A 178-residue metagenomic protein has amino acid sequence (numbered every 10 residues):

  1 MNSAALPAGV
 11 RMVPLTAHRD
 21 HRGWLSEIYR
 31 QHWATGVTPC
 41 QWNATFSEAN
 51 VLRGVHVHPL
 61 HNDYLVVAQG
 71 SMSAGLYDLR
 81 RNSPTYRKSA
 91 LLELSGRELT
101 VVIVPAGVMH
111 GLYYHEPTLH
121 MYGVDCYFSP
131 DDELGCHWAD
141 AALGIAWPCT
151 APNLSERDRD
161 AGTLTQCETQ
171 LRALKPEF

Functional and structural regions predicted by a protein language model:
M1-T100, L119-F178: Non-catalytic, conserved peripheral segments adjacent to functional cores
L94-E116: Conserved metal-binding segment of the jelly-roll/cupin
